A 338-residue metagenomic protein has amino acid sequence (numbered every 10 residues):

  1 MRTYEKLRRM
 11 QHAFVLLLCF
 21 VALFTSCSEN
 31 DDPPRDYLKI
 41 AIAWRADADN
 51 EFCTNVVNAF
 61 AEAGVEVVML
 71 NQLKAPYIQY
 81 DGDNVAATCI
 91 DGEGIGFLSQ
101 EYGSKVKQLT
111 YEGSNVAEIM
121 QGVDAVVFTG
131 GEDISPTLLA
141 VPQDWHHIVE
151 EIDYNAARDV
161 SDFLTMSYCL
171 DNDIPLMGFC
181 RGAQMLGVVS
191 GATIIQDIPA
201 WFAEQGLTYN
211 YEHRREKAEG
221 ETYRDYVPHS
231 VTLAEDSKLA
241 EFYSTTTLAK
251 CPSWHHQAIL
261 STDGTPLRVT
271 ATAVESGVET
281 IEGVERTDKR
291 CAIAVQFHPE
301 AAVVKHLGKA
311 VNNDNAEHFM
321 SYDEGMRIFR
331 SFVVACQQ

Functional and structural regions predicted by a protein language model:
T3-F14: Bacterial N-terminal signal peptides that target proteins for export
A13-V21: Sec-dependent N-terminal signal peptides
F24-S26: C-terminal motif of bacterial Sec signal peptides marking the signal peptidase cleavage site
S28-V123, N155-S161, T165-N172, P199 (+1 more regions): Amide-donor transfer/coupling interface in amidating biosynthetic enzymes
V127: N-terminal Rossmann-like NAD(P) cofactor-binding module of classical short-chain dehydrogenase/reductase
E132-H146, K305-N312: Short, flexible, mixed-charge acidic loops at enzyme active sites
S161, Y168-I195, H298: Catalytic nucleophile loop
R181-K217: Active-site cradle of extracellular carbohydrate-active enzymes
